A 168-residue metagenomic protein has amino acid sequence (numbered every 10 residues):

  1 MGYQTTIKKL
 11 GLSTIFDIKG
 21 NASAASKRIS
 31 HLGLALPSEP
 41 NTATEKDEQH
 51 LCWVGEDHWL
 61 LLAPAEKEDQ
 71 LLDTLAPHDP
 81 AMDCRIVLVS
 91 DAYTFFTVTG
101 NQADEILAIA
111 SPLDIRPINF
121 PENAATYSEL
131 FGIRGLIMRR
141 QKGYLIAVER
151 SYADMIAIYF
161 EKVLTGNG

Functional and structural regions predicted by a protein language model:
M1-G168: Basic, glycine/lysine-rich polyanion-binding surfaces/domains
